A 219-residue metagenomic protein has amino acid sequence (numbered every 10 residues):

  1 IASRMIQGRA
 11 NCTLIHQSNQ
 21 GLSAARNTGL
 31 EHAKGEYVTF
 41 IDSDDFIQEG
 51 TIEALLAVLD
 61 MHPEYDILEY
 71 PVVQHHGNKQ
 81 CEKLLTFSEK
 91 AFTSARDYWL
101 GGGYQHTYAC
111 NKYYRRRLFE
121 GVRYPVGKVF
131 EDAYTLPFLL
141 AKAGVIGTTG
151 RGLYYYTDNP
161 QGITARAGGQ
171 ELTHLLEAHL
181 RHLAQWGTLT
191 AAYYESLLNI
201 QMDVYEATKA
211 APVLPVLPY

Functional and structural regions predicted by a protein language model:
I1, Q17-A33: Glycine-rich, basic loop-to-helix element that forms the pyrophosphate-binding segment of sugar-nucleotide handling
I1-H16: Acidic donor-binding segment of Leloir-type glycosyltransferases
I1-M5, T28, F46, G50-I52: Acidic helix N-cap motif at the loop->helix transition within catalytic regions of sugar-transfer enzymes
Q7, E31-K34, D60: Residue-level signal for alpha-helix termini/capping positions
S18, P71, G150: Nucleotide-sugar donor-binding loop of glycosyltransferases
L22-S23, S43-I146, T157-Q170: Donor-binding/catalytic cores of nucleotide-activated saccharide and glycerol-phosphate transferases/polymerases
V38: Short aromatic/hydrophobic "clamp" motif used to bind/position activated sugar donors
T157-Y219: C-terminal subregions of glycosyltransferases and related glycan-biosynthesis enzymes
